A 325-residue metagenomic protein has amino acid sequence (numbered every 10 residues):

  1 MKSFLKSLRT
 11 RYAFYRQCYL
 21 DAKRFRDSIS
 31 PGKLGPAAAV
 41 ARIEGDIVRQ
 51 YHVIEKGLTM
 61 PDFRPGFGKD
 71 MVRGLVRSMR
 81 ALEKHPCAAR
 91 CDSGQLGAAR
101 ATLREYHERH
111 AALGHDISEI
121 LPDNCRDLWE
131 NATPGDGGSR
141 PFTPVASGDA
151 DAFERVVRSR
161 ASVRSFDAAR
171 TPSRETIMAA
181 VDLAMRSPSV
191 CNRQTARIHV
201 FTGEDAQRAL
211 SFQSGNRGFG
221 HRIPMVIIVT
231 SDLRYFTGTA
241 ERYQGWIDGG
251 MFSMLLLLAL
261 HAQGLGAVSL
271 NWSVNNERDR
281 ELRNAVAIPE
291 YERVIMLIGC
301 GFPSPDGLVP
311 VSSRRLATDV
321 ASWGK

Functional and structural regions predicted by a protein language model:
M1-K325: Acidic, surface-exposed loops and disordered segments
